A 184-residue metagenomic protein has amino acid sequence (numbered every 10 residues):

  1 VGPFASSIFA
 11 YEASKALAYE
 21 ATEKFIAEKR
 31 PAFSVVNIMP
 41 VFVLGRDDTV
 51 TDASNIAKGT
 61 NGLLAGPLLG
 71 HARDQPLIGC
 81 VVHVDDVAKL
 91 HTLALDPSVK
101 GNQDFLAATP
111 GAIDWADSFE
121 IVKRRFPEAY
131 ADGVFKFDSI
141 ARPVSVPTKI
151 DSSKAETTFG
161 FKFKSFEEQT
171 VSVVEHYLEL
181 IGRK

Functional and structural regions predicted by a protein language model:
V1-V35: Active-site Tyr-X1-5-Lys
S7-E12, R46-I56, A72-D85: Glycine-rich "substrate-gating" loop/helix at the edge of Rossmann-like oxidoreductase active sites
A18, F42-V43, P110: Conserved beta-strand elements of beta-rich interaction domains across eukaryotes, especially beta-propellers
K29-A32, G45-T60, A94-D104: Glycine/proline-rich active-site loop of Rossmann-fold NAD(P)-dependent oxidoreductases
N37-P40: Conserved SDR Rossmann-fold cofactor-binding beta-strand/turn motif
G62-F105: Alpha-helical substrate-binding/gating segment
A88-I140, F166, S172, Y177 (+1 more regions): Mid/C-terminal beta-alpha module of Rossmann-like enzyme folds, strongest in SDR-family dehydrogenases/epimerases
I140-G160: Conserved C-terminal active-site "lid" loop/helix of NAD(P)H-dependent oxidoreductases that clamps the redox cofactor
